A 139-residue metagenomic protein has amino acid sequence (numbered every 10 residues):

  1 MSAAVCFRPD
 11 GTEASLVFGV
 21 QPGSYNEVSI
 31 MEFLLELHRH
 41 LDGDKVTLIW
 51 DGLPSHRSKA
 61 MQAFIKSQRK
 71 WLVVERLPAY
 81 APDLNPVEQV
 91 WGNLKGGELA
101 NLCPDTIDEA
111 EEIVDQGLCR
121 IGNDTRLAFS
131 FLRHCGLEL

Functional and structural regions predicted by a protein language model:
M1-L139: Short functional hotspots at interaction and active-site rims
